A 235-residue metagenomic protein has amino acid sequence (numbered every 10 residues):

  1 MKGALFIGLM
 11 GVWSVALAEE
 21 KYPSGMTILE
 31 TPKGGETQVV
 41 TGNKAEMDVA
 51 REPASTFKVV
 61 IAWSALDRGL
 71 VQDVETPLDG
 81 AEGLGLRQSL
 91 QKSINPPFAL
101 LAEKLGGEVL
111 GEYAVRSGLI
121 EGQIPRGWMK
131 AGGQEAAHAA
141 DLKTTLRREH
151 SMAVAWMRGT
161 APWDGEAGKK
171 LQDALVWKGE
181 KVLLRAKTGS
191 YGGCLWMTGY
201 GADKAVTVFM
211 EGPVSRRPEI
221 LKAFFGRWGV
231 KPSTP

Functional and structural regions predicted by a protein language model:
A4-S14: Bacterial N-terminal signal peptides
V15-E52, F224-K231: Beta-lactamase-like hydrolase cores
K21, E46, A50, E103-V109 (+1 more regions): Structured C-terminal helix/loop/strand segments within mature extracytoplasmic catalytic/sensor domains
K44-E52, T76-Q88, N95-K104, G133-D141 (+2 more regions): Second-shell loop/turn segments in exported
V49-Q72, S89, V206: Active-site SXXK
W63-V71, L100-E103, S151-R158: Short glycine/serine- and small hydrophobic-enriched flexible loop segments
L66-G83, W163-G168: Short, well-structured active-site flanking segments
L86, L100-A153: Mid-domain, small-residue-enriched loop/turn segments at the edges of structured enzyme/sensor domains
